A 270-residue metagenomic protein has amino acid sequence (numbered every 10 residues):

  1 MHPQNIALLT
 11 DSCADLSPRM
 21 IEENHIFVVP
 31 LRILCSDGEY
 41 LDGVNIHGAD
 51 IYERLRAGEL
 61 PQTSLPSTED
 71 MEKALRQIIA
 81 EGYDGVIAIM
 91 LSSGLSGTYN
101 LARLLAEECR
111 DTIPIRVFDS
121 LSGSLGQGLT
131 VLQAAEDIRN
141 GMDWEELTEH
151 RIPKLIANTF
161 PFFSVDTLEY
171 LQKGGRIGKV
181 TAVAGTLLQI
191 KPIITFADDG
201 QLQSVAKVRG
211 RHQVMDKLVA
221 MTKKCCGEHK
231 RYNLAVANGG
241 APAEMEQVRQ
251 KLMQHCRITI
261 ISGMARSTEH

Functional and structural regions predicted by a protein language model:
H2-A7, C13-F27, R32, G38 (+6 more regions): Mixed-charge interfacial surface used for oligomerization/domain docking and macromolecular partner engagement
E39-A88, S92-R110: Class I S-adenosyl-L-methionine
